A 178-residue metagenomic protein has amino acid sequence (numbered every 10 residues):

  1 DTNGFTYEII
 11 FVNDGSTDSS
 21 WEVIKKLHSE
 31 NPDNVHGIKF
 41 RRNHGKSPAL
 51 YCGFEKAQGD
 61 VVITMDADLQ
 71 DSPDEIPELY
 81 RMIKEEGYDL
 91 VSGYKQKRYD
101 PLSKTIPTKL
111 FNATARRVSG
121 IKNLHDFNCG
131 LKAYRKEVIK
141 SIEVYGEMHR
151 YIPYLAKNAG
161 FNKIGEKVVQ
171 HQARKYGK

Functional and structural regions predicted by a protein language model:
D1-T6: Short, acidic, metal-binding catalytic loop of nucleotide-sugar glycosyltransferases
Y7-F11, W21-K56, Y94: Conserved donor nucleotide-binding strand/loop of the catalytic core
N13-E22, L69-Q70: A conserved acidic beta->alpha catalytic loop
F40, M65-A67: Catalytic metal- and UDP-sugar-binding loop of GT-A-like glycosyltransferases, i.e., residues flanking the conserved
F40-R42, K46-K56, P73-L155, Q172-K178: Acceptor/aglycone-binding surface of glycosyltransferases and processive sugar-polymer synthases
V62: Short aromatic/hydrophobic "clamp" motif used to bind/position activated sugar donors
I164-K167: Conserved alpha/beta core of the MobA/IspD/sugar-nucleotide pyrophosphorylase nucleotidyltransferase superfamily
